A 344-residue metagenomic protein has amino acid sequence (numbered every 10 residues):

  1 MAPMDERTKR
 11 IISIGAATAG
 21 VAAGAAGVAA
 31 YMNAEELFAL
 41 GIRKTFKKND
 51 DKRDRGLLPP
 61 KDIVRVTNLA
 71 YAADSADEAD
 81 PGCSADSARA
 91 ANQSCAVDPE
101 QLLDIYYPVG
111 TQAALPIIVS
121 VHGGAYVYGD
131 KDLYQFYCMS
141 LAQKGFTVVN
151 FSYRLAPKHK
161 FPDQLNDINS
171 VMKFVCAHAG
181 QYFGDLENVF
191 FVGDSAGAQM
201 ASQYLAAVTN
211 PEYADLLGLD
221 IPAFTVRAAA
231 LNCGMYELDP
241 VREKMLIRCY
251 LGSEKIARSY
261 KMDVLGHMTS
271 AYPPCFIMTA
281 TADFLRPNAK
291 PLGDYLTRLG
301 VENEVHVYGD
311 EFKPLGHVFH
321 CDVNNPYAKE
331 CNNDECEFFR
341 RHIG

Functional and structural regions predicted by a protein language model:
M1-M4: N-terminal organellar targeting/addr​essing segments, predominantly mitochondrial targeting sequences
E6-G344: Alpha/beta-hydrolase superfamily serine-hydrolase fold, recognizing
